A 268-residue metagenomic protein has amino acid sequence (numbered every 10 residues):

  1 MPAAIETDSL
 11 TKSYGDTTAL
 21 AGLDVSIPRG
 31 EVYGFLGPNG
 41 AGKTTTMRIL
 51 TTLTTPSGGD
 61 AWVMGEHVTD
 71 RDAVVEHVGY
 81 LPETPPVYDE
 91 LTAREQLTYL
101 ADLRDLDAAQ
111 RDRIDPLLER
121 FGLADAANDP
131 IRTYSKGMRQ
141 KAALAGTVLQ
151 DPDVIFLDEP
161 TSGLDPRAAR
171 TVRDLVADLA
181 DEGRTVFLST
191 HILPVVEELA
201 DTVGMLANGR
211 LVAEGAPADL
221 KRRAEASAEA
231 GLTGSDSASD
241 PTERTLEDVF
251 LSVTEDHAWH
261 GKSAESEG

Functional and structural regions predicted by a protein language model:
G59-D70, V74: Conserved ABC transporter NBD signature motif
T98, D102-A126: Conserved ABC ATPase "signature" region
D151: Conserved catalytic motifs of ABC-family nucleotide-binding domains
I155-E159: Catalytic Walker B motif of ABC-type/P-loop ATPase nucleotide-binding domains
E214-G215: ABC ATPase "signature
